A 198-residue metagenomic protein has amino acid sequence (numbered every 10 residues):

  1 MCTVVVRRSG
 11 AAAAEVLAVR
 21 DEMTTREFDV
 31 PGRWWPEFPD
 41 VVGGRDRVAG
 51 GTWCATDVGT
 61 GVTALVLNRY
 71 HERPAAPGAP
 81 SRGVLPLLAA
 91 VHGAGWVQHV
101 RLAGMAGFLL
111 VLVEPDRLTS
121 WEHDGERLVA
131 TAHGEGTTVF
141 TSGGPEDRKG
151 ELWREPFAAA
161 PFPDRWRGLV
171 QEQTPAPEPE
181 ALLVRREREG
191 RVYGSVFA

Functional and structural regions predicted by a protein language model:
M1-A198: N-terminal nucleophile
